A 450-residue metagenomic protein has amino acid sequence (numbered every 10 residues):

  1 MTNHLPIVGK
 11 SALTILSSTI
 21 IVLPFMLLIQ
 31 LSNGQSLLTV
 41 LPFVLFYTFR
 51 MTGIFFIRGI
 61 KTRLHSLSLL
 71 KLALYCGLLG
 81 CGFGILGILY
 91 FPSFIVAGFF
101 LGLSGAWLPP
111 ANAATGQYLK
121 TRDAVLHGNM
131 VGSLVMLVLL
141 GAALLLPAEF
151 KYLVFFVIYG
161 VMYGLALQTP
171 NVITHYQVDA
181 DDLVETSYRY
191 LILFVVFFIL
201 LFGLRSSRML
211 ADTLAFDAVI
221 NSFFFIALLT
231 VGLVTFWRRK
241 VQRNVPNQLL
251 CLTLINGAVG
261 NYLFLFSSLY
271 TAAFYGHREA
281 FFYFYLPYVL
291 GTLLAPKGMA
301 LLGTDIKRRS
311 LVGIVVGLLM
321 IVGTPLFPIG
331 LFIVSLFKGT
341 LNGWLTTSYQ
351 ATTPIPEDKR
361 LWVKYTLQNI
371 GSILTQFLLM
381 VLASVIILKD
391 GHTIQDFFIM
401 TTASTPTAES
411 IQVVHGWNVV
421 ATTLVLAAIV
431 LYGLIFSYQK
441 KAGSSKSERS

Functional and structural regions predicted by a protein language model:
M1-M51, L200-A211, D217, N244-Y285: Helix-loop boundary and gating motifs at the non-cytosolic
F49-I54, F223-F236, F281-T304: Transmembrane alpha-helices of Major Facilitator/SLC transporters
Y75-Y90, G141-L144, G313-G330: C-terminal ends and interior cores of transmembrane alpha-helices in multi-pass membrane transporters/permeases
S93-L108, V157-G160, L254, F327-L345: Hydrophobic core of transmembrane alpha-helices in multi-pass small-molecule transporters, especially MFS/SLC-type
A106-K120, S267, G339-P356: Intracellular juxtamembrane helix-capping segments at the cytosolic ends of symmetry-related transmembrane helices
R122-L126, L137, A143-Y262, L426-S450: Intracellular loop-helix junctions on the cytosolic face of multi-pass helical membrane proteins
L144-I158, L210-S222, A383-A427: A membrane-interface helix-boundary motif in multi-pass transporters
D358-I387: A late C-terminal transmembrane helix in Major Facilitator Superfamily
